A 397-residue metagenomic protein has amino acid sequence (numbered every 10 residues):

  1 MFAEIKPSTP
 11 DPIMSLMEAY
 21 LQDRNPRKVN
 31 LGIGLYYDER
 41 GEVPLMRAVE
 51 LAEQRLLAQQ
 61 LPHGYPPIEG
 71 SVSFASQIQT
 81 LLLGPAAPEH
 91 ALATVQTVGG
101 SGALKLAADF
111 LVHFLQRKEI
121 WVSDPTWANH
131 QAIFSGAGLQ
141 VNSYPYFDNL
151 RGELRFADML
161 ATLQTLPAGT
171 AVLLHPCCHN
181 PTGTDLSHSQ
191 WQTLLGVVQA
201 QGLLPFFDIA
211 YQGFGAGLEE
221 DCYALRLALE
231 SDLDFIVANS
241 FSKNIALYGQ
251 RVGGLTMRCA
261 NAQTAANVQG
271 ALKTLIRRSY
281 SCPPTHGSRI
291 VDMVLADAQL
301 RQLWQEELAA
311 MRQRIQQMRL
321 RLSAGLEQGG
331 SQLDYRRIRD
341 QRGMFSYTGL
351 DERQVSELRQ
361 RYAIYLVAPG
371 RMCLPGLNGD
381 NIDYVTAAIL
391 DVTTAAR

Functional and structural regions predicted by a protein language model:
M1-P67, Q77-T80, G84, R278 (+2 more regions): N-terminal "arm"/small-domain region of PLP-dependent enzymes with the aminotransferase-like
L31, V141, P205, F235 (+1 more regions): Hydrophobic beta-strand scaffold residues
R55, L61-Q199, G213-F214, Y223-L225 (+3 more regions): Conserved core of the PLP fold type I
A91, I338-G343, V367-G370: Short Gly/Ser/Thr- and Asp/Glu-enriched loop/turn motifs at secondary-structure junctions
I209-A210: Conserved Walker B
L225-N267, A271: Active-site PLP attachment segment
Q269-G287, V294-S323: Structural signature of PLP-dependent enzymes
Q305-R361: Conserved PLP-binding catalytic core of the aspartate aminotransferase-like
